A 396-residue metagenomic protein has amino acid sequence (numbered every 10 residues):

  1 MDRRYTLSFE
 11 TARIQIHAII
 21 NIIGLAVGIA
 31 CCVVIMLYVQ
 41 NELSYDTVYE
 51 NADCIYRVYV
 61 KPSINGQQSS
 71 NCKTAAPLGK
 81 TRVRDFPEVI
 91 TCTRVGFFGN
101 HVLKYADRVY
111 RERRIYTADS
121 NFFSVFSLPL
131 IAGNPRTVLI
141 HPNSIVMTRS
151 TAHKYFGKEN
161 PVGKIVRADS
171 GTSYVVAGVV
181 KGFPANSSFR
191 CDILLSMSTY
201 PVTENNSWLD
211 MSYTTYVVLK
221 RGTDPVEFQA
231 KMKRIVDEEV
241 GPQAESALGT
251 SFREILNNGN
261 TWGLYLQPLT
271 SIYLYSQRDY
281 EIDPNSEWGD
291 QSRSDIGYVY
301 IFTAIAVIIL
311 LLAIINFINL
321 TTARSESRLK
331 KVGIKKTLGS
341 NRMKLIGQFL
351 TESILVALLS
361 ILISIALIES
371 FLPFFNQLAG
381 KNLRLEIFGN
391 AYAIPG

Functional and structural regions predicted by a protein language model:
R4-I20, G24, A313-V356: Intracellular coupling helices
I14-N41, L362: Short, strongly hydrophobic transmembrane alpha-helices
N21, E42, V58, R82 (+11 more regions): Generic structural signal for small/hydrophobic residues in well-ordered secondary structure, especially within
A30, V34-L37, Y265, I354-G396: Small-residue-rich transmembrane alpha-helices
Q40-K61, P87, P129, S188-F189 (+1 more regions): Membrane-proximal juxtamembrane linkers immediately C-terminal to transmembrane helices
Y56-V60, A75-A132, E239, Q243-S246: Short amphipathic beta-strand/extended segments in non-transmembrane regions
A118-A132, I145-S294: Mid-to-C-terminal secondary-structure elements that act as membrane-proximal/extracytoplasmic interface segments
D290-I309, A391: N-terminal membrane-entry
